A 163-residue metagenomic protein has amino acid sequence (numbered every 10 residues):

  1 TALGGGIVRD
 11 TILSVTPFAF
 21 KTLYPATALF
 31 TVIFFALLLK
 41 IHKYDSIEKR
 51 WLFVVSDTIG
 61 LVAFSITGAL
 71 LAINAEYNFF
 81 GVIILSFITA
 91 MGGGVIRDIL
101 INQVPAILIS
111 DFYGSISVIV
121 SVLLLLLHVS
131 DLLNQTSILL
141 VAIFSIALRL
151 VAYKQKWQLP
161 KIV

Functional and structural regions predicted by a protein language model:
T1-F79, N102-V163: Alpha-helical transmembrane segments and their membrane-interface boundaries that form or gate the permeation pathway
I7-L13, I84, I88, G92-I101: Short, structured motif recognition centered on aromatic/hydrophobic residues
